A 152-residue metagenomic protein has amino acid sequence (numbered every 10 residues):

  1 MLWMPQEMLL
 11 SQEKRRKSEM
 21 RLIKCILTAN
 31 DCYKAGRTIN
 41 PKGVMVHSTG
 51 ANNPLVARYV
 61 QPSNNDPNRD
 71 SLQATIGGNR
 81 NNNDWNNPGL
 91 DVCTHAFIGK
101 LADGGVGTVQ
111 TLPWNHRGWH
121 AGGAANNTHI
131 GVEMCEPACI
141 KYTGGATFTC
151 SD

Functional and structural regions predicted by a protein language model:
L2-E19: Short, Lys/Arg-enriched N-terminal segments with co-localized hydrophobic residues within the first ~10-30 amino acids
K17-D152: Active-site-adjacent loop/helix surface patches within enzyme catalytic domains that shape the substrate-binding cleft
